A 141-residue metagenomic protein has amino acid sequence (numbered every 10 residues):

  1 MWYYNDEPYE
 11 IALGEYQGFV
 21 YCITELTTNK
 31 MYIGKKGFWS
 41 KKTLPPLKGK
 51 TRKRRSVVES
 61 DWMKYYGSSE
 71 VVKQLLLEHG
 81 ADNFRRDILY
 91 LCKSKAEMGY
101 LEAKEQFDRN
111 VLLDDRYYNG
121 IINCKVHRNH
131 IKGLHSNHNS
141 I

Functional and structural regions predicted by a protein language model:
M1-I141: Structure-specific nucleic-acid interaction/processing domains
